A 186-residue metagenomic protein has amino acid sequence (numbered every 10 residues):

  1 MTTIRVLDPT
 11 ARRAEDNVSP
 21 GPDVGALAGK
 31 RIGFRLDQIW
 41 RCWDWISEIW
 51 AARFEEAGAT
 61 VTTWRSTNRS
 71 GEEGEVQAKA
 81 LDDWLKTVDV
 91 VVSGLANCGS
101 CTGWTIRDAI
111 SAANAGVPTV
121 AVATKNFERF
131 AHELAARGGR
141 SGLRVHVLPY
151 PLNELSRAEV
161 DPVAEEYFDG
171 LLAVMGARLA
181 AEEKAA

Functional and structural regions predicted by a protein language model:
M1-P22: N-terminal amphipathic/basic leader segments beginning at the initiator methionine
R12-S19, E72-L85: Glycine-rich, highly charged phosphate/nucleotide-binding loops
V24-G25, G29-V61: Glycine-rich phosphate/diphosphate-binding loop of Rossmann-like nucleotide-binding domains
F54-G71, G142-P149: Short beta-strand elements in bilobed, periplasmic/extracellular small-molecule ligand-binding domains
E73, F127-R140: Glycine-rich, charge-decorated loop segments at or immediately adjacent to ligand/cofactor-binding or catalytic sites
K79-G116: Glycine-rich phosphate-binding loop
T105-F130, H146: Short, acidic/small-residue loops that bind anionic groups at enzyme active sites
L148-E183: A charged, well-structured terminal subsegment
